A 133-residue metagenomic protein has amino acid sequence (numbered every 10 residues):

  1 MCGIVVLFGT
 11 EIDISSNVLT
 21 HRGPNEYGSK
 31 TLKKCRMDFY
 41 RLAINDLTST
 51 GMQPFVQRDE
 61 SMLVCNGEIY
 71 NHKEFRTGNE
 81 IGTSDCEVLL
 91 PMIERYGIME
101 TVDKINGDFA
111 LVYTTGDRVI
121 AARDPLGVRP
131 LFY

Functional and structural regions predicted by a protein language model:
M1-Y133: N-terminus-centric sequence/structural signature that marks the extreme N-terminus and adjacent "lid/interface" module
